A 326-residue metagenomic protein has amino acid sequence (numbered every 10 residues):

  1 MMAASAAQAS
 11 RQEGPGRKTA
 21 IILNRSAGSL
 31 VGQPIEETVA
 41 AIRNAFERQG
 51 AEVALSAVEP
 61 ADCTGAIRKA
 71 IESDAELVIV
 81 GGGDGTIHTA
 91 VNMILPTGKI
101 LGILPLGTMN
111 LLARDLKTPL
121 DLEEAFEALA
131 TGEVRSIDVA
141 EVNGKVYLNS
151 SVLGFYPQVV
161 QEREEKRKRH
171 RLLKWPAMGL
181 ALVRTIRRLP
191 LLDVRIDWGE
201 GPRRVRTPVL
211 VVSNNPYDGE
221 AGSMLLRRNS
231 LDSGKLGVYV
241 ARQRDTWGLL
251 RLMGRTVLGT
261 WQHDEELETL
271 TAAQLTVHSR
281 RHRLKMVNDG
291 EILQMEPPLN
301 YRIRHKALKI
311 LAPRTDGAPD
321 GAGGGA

Functional and structural regions predicted by a protein language model:
M1-L77, H88, G317, A326: ATP/NTP phosphate-donor binding region
M2-R11, W198-E200, R204, S230 (+1 more regions): ATP/nucleoside-binding phosphotransfer catalytic cores, i.e., glycine-rich phosphate-binding loops
S26, A40-R43, R48-Q49, S56-V58 (+2 more regions): Catalytic core of DAGKc-family lipid kinases
V80-G85: N-terminal glycine-rich "phosphate-gripper" loop used for MgATP/nucleotide binding and carboxylate activation
T86-K99: Short Gly/Thr/Asp-enriched flexible loops that form oxyanion-binding sites at enzyme active sites
V152, V211-R227, I292: Glycine-rich phosphate/pyrophosphate-binding beta-alpha loops
R167-P176, D218-E220, R227-W247: Gly/Ser/Thr-rich active-site loops/lids in small-molecule metabolic enzymes that frequently grip phosphoryl groups
